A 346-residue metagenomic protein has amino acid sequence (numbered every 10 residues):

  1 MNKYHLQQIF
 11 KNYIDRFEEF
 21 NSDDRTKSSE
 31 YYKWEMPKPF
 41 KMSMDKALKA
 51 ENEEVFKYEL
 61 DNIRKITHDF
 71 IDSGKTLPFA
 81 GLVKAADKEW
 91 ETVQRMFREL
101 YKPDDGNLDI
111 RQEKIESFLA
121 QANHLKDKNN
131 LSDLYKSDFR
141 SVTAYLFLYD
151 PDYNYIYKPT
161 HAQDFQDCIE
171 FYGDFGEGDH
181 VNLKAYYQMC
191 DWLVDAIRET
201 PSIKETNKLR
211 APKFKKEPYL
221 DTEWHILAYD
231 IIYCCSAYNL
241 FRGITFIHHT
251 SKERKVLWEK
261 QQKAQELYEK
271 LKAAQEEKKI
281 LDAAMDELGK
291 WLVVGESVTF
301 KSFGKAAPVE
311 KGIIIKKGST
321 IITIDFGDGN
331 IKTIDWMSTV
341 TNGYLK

Functional and structural regions predicted by a protein language model:
M1-Y135, P151-A273: An N-terminal alpha-helical hairpin/helix-loop-helix interaction module that forms a charged, gly/pro-flexible surface
V142-Y145: Cytochrome P450 catalytic-core helices
Q262-V298: Mixed-charge, Lys/Arg-rich low-complexity intrinsically disordered regions
A274-E277, G329-K346: Intrinsically disordered, low-complexity, charged/polar segments
S302-A307: Short, charged beta-turn/beta-strand-edge "cap" motif at the junction between a beta-strand and an adjacent loop
P308-K317: Short beta-strand-centered aromatic/proline hotspots
I322-G327: SH3/SH3-like beta-barrel fold
